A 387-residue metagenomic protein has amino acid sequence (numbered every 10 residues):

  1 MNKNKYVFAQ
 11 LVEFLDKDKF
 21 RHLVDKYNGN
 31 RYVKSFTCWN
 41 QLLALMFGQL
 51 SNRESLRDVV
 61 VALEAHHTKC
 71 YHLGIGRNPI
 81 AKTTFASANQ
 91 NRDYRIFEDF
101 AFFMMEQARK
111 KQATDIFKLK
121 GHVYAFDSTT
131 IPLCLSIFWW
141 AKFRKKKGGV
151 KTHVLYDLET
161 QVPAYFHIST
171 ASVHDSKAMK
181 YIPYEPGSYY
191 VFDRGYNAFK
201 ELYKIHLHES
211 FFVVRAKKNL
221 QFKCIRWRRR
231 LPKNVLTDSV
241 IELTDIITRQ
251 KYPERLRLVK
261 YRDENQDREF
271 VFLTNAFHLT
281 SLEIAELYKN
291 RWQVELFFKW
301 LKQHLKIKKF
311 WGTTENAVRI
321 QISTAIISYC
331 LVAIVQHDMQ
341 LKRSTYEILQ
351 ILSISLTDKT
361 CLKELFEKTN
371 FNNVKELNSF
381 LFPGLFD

Functional and structural regions predicted by a protein language model:
M1-D58, A62, R92, D99-F103 (+3 more regions): Single, function-defining residue in the core of a domain
H66: Short edge-strand/loop segments of extracellular domains
K69, Y94-I96, Q107: Short helix C-cap/helix-to-loop transition motifs enriched in small/turn-promoting residues
C70-L73, D358: Juxtamembrane membrane-interface segments at transmembrane alpha-helix termini
H72-R92: Major-groove recognition helix of helix-turn-helix-like DNA-binding domains
K82-F85, A108-K111, T369-K375: Short alpha-helical linear motifs
E106-T114, D175-S176: A short, well-structured juxtamembrane/interface segment
A141: A glycine- and small-aliphatic-rich helix-loop capping segment at beta-alpha/alpha-beta transitions that lines
